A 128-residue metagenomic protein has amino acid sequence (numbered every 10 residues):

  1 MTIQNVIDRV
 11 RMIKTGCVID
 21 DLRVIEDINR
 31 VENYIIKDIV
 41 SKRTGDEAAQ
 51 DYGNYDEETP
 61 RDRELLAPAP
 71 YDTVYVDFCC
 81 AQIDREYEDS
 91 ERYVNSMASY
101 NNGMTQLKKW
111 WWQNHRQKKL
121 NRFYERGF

Functional and structural regions predicted by a protein language model:
M1-E64, N102, Q106-F128: Conserved short "hinge" loops at termini or chain/domain junctions
E64-V74: Structural motif
T73-R85: Short, hydrophobic/amphipathic alpha-helical patches that form generic packing surfaces within helical domains
I83-Y93: Short helix-capping/linker segments at secondary-structure and domain boundaries
E88, S99-N101: Charged interaction segments
V94-A98, T105: Short, compact, well-ordered microdomains
